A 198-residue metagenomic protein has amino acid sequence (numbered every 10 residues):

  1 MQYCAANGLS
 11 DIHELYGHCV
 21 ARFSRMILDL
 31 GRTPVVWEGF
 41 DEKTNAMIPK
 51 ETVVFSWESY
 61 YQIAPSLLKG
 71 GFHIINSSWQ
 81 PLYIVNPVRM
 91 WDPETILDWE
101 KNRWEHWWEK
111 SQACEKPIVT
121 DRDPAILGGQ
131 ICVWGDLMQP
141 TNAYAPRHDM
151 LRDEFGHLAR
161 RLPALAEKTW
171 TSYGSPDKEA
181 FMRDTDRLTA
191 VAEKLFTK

Functional and structural regions predicted by a protein language model:
M1-E14: Aromatic- and acidic-residue-enriched carbohydrate-binding clefts of CAZyme catalytic domains
H13-V20, F155: Solvent-exposed, acidic/flexible segments
H18-R25, D29, Q62: Alpha-helical scaffolding segments of alpha/beta enzyme cores, especially the outer helices of TIM-barrel or partial
T33-E42, A46-K198: Flexible, acidic glycine-rich loops studded with aromatic residues
